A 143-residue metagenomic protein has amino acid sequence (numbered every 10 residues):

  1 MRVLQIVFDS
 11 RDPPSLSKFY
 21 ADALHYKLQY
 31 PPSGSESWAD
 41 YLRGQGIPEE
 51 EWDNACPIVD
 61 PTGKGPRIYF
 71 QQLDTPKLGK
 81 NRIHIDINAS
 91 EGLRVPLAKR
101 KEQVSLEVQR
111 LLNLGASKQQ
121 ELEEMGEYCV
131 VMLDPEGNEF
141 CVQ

Functional and structural regions predicted by a protein language model:
R2-F8, Y30-S33, R43-E49, C56-K77 (+3 more regions): Vicinal oxygen chelate
S15-L16, L93-E102: Short, conserved charged micro-motifs
A21: Catalytic phosphate/metal-binding cores of nucleic-acid and nucleotide-processing enzymes, i.e., regions that mediate
